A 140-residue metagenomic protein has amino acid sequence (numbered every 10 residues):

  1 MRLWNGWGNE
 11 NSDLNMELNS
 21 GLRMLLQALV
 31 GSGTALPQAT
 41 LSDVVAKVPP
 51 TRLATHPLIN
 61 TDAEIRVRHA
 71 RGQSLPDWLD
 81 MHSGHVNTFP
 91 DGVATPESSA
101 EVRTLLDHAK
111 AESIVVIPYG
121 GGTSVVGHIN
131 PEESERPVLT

Functional and structural regions predicted by a protein language model:
M1-T140: Noncatalytic alpha-helical scaffold of FAD-dependent oxidoreductases
